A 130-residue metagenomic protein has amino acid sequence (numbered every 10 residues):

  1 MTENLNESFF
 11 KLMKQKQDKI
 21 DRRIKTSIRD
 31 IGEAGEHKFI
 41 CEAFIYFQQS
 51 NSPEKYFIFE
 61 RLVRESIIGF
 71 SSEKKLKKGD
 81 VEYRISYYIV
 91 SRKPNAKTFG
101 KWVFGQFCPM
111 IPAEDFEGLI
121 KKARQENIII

Functional and structural regions predicted by a protein language model:
M1-E65: Negatively charged, low-complexity tracts enriched in Asp/Glu with abundant Ser/Thr
D30-E33, I67, T98, V103: Intrinsically disordered, low-complexity segments enriched in small/polar residues
G35-K38, Y46, S72, V103 (+1 more regions): Polar low-complexity intrinsically disordered regions enriched in Ser/Thr and small residues
S52-Y56, I68-G69, V90-K97: Short, surface-exposed beta-strand/loop "edge" segments at domain boundaries and coil↔beta transitions
F59-R64, G69-K75, V81-V90: Canonical SH2 domain fold
G79-I130: Short, compact, well-ordered microdomains
